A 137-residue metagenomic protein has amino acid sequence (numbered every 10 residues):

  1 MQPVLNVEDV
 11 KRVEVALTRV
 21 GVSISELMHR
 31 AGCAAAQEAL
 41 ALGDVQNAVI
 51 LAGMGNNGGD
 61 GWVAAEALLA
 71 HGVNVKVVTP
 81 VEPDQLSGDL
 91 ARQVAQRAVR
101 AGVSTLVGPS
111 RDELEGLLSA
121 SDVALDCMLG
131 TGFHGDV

Functional and structural regions predicted by a protein language model:
M1-L5, D44-L51, N56-V137: Glycine-rich phosphate/dinucleotide-binding loop and adjoining beta-alpha-beta core of small-molecule
M1-Q46: Positively charged, low-complexity intrinsically disordered leader regions
